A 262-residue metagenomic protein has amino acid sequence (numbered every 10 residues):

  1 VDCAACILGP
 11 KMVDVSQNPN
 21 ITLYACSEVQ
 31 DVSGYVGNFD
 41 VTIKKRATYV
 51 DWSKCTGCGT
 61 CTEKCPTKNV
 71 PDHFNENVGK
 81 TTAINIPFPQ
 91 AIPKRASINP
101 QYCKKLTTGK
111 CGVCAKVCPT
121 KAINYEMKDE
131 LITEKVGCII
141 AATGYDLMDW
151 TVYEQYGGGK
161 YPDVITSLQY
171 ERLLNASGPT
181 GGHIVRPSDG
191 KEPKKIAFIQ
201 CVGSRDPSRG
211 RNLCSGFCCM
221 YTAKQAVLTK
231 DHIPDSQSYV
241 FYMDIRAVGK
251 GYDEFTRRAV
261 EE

Functional and structural regions predicted by a protein language model:
V1-P10, Y24-K54, P66-I165: Non-heme iron-sulfur electron-transfer modules
V1-Q17, D72-K104, R209-E262: Rossmann-like dinucleotide-binding cores of NAD(P)H-dependent redox enzymes
V15-Q17, S33-G34, L131-K135, P187-E192 (+1 more regions): Solvent-exposed alpha-helices and their adjacent loops that cap or buttress functional pockets in soluble metabolic
T22, A197, Q237-Y239: A structural signal for isolated positions on well-ordered beta-strands in alpha/beta enzyme cores
A47, V202-S204, Y242-D244: Residue-level signal for short, function-critical loop segments
E76-Q101, D146-D231: Glycine-rich dinucleotide-binding loop and its adjacent helix/turn
A142, I199-C201, F241: Short hydrophobic segments within beta-strands
